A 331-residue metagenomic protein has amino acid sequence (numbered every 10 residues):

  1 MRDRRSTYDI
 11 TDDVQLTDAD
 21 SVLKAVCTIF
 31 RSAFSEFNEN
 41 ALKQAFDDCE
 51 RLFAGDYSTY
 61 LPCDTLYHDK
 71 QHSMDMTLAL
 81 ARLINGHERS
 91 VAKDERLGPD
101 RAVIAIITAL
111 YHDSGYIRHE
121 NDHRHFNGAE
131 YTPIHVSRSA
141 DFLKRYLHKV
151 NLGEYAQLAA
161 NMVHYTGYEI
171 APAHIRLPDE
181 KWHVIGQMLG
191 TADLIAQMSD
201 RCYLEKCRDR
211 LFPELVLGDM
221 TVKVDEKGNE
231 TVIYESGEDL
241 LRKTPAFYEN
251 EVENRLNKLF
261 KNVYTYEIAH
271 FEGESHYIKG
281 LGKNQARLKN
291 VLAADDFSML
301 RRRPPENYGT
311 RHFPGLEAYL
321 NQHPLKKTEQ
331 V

Functional and structural regions predicted by a protein language model:
M1-S35, R82-R101, Y111, N151 (+1 more regions): Divalent metal-dependent phosphate-bond-processing catalytic cores, especially two-metal-ion Mg2+/Mn2+ enzymes that act
C27, R31, E36-A45, T77: Basic/hydrophobic alpha-helical interface regions
A45-F53, A105-A109, A159-G167, M188-A192: Short alpha-helical scaffolding segments that buttress acidic/His motifs in well-ordered protein cores
E50-A79, N121-A129: Active-site flanking loop/helix segments enriched in acidic
Y60-T65, V91-E95, I117-T132, L143-Y146: Short acidic, glycine/Ser/Thr-rich loop/turn "cap" segments at secondary-structure junctions
H68-H72, L97-I106, Y131-H135, E180-Q187: Secondary-structure capping and boundary motifs in well-ordered enzyme cores
S73, L80, I134-A173, N229-E230: Histidine- and acidic-residue-rich, metal-dependent catalytic cores
M76, V103-R124, S139, A160-E169: His-Asp-centered metal-binding catalytic motifs of divalent-metal-dependent phosphohydrolases/nucleases
